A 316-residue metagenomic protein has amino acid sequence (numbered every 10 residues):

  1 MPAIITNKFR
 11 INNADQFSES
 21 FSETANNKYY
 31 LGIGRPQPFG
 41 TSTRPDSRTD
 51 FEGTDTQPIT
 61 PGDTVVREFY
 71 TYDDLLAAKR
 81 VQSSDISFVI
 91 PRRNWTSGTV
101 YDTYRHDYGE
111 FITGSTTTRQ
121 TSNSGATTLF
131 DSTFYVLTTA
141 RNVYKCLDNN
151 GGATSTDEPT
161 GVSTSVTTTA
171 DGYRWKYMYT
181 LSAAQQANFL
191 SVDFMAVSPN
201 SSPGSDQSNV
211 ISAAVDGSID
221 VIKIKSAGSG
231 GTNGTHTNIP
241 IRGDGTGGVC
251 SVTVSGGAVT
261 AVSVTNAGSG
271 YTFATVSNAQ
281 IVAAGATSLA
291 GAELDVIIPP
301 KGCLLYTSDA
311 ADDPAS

Functional and structural regions predicted by a protein language model:
M1-A214, G291-D295: Tryptophan-rich substrate-binding surfaces of secreted polymer-degrading and adhesive proteins
D171-S308, S316: Conserved, function-critical positions that sit in or immediately flank catalytic and ligand-binding motifs
